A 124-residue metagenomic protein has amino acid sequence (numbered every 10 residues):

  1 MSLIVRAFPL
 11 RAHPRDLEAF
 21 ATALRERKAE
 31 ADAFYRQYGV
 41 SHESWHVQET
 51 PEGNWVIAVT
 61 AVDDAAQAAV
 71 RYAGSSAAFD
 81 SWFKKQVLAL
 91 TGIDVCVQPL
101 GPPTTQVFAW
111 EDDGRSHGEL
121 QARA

Functional and structural regions predicted by a protein language model:
M1-A21: Short, extreme N-terminal segment that most often corresponds to the first beta-strand
I4-P9, E43-S75: Short, well-ordered beta-strand segments in beta-rich or mixed alpha/beta enzyme and ligand-binding folds
P14-V40: Short amphipathic alpha-helical segments
E30-S41, A61-G101: An amphipathic, aromatic/His-enriched active-site/gating alpha helix that lines ligand/cofactor pockets
D94-Q121: Short, low-order "capping/linker" segments at domain edges
